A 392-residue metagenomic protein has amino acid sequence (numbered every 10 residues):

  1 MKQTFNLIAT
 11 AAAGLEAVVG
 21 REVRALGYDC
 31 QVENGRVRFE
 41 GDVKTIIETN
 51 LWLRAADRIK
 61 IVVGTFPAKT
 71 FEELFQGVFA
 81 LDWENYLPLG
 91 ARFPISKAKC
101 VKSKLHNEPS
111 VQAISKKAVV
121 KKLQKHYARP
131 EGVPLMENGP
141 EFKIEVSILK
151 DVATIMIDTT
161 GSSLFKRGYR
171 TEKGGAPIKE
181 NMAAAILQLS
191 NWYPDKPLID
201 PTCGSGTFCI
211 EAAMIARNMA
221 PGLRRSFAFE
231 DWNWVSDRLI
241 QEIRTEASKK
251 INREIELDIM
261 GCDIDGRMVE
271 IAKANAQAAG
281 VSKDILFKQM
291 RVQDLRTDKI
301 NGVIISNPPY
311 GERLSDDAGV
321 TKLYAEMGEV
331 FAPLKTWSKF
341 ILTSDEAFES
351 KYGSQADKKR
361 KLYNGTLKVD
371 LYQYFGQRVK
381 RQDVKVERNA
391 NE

Functional and structural regions predicted by a protein language model:
K2-F142, N391-E392: Non-catalytic nucleic-acid substrate-recognition regions in nucleic-acid-modifying enzymes
E48, L53, S162-R167, T171 (+1 more regions): Flexible, glycine-/basic-rich loop-and-beta segments that form/coincide with the SAM-dependent methyltransferase
C100-S103, S162-S163, P309-R313: A short, flexible beta-alpha/helix-coil linker loop
I144-T160, Y372: C-terminal edge-of-domain segments
I155-L189: SAM-dependent Rossmann-like transferase core, predominantly class I methyltransferases with a strong bias toward
I178-R296, E312-R313, D317-G319: Conserved S-adenosyl-L-methionine
M290-E392: C-terminal catalytic and target-recognition region of SAM-dependent MTase-like enzymes, primarily methyltransferases
